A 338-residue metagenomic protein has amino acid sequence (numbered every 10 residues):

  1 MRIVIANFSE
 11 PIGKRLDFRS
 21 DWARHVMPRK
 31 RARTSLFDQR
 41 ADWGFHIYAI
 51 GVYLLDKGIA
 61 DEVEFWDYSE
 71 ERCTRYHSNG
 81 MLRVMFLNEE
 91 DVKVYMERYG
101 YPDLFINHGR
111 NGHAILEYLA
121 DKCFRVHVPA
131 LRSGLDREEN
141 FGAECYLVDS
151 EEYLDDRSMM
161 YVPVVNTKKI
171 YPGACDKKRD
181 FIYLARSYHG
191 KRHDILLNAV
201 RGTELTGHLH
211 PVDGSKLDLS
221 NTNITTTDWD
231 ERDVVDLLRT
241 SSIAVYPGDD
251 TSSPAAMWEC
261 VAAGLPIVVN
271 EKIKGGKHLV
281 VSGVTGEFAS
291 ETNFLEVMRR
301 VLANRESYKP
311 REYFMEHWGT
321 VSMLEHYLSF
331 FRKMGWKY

Functional and structural regions predicted by a protein language model:
M1-H113, K337-Y338: N-terminal pre-catalytic "stem/leader" segment of glycosyltransferase-like enzymes
R40-D42, L302-Y338: A charged, aromatic-enriched C-terminal amphipathic alpha-helix characteristic of glycosyltransferases across folds
I106-D180, L184-H189: Catalytic core of nucleotide-activated saccharide and alditol-phosphate transferases
T167-K169, D176-N221, T226-E231: Conserved catalytic-core segment of nucleotide-activated headgroup transferases in glycan assembly
D218, E271-G283, E287-F288: Short acidic/histidine- and often glycine-rich active-site loop of Leloir-type glycosyltransferases that engages
V235, M257-A262, K277-H278: Short alpha-helical segment that forms part of, or immediately flanks, the ligand-binding pocket in carbohydrate-active
R239-S252, L265: Acidic donor-binding loop of glycosyltransferase active sites
P266-N270: Short hydrophobic beta-strand element within catalytic cores of glycosyltransferases and related nucleotide-activated
